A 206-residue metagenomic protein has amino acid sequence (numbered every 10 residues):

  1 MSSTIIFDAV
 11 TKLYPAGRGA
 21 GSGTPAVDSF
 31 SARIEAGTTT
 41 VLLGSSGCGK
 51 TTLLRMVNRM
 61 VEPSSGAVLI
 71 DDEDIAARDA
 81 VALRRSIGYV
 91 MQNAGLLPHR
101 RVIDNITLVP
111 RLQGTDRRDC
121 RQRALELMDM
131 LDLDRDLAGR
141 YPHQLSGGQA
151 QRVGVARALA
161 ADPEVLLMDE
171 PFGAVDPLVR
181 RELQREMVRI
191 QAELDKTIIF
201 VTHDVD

Functional and structural regions predicted by a protein language model:
N58: Helix-to-loop junction immediately C-terminal to a conserved catalytic motif
D74-G88, L112-R118: ABC ATPase NBD coupling module
I103-R111, R121: Short helical segment in ABC ATPase nucleotide-binding domains corresponding to the A-loop/adjacent helical element
R118-D136, R189: Conserved ABC ATPase "signature" region
Y141-L145, Q149: Conserved ABC ATPase signature
A160-E164: A short, proline-enriched helix->beta-strand linker immediately N-terminal to the Walker B motif in ABC-type P-loop
L166-D169: Catalytic Walker B motif of ABC-type/P-loop ATPase nucleotide-binding domains
